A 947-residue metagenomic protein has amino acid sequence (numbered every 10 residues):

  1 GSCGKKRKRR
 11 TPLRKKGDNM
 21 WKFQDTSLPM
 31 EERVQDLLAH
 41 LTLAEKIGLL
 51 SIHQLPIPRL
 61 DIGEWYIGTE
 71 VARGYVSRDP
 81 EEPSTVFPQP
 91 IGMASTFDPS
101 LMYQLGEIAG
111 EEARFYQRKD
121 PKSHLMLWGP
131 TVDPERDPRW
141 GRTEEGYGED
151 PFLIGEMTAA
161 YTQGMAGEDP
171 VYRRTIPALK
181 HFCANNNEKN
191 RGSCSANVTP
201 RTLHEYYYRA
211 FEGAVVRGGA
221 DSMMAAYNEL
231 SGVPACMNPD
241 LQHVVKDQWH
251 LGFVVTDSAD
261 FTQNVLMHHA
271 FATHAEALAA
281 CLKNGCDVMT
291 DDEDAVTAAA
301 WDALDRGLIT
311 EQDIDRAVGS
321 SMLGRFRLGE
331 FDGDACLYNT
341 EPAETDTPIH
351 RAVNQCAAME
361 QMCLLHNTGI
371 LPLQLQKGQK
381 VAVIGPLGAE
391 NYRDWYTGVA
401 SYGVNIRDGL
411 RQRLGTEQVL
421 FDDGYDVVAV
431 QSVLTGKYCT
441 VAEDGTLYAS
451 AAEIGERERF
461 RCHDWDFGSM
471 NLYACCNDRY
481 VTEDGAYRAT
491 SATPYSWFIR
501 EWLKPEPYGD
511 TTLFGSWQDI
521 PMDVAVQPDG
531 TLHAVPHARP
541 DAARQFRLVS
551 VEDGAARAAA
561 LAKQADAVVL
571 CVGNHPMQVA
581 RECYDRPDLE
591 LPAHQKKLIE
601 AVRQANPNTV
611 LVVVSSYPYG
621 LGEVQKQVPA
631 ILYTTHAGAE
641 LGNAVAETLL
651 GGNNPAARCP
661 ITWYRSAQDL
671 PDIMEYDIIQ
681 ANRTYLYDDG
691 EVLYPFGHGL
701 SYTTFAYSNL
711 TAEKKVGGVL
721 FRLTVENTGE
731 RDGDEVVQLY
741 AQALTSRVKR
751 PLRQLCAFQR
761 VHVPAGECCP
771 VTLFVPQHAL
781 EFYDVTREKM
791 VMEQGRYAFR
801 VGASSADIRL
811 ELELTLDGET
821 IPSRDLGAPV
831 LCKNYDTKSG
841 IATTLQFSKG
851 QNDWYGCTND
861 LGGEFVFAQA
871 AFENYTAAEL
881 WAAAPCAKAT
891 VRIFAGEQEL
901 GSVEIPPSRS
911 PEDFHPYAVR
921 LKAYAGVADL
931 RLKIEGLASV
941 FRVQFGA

Functional and structural regions predicted by a protein language model:
C3-F782, R796-V801, S805, E897 (+1 more regions): Glycoside hydrolase catalytic-domain context in secreted enzymes
M470-L472, L513, F696, K714 (+7 more regions): Residues embedded in well-ordered secondary-structure elements
I520, E788, E793-G795, G926: A glycine-anchored, Pro-Gly-centered beta-turn/N-cap motif
Y740, Q754-C756, E788-M790, P829-V830: Short intrinsically disordered coil segments
T772-M790, V919-K922: Short, hydrophobic beta-strand segments
R796-A798, S805-R809, E813-A947: Extracytoplasmic
